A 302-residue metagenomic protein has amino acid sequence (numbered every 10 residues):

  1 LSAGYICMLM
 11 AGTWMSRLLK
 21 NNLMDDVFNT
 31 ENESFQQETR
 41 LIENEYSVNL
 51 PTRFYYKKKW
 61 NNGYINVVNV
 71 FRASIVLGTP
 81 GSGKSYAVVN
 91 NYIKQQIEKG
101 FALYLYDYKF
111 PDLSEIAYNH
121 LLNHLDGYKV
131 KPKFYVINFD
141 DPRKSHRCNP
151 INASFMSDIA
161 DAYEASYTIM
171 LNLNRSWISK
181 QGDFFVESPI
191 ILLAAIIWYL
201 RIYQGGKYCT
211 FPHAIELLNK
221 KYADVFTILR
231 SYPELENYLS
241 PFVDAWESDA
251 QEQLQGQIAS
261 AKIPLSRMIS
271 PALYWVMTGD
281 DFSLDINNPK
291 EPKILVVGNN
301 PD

Functional and structural regions predicted by a protein language model:
L1-S82, Y86-Y92, K99, W275-T278 (+1 more regions): Basic- and hydrophobic-enriched, low-structure N-terminal and domain-boundary segments that flank ATP-binding catalytic
I65-D302: P-loop NTPase motor domains
